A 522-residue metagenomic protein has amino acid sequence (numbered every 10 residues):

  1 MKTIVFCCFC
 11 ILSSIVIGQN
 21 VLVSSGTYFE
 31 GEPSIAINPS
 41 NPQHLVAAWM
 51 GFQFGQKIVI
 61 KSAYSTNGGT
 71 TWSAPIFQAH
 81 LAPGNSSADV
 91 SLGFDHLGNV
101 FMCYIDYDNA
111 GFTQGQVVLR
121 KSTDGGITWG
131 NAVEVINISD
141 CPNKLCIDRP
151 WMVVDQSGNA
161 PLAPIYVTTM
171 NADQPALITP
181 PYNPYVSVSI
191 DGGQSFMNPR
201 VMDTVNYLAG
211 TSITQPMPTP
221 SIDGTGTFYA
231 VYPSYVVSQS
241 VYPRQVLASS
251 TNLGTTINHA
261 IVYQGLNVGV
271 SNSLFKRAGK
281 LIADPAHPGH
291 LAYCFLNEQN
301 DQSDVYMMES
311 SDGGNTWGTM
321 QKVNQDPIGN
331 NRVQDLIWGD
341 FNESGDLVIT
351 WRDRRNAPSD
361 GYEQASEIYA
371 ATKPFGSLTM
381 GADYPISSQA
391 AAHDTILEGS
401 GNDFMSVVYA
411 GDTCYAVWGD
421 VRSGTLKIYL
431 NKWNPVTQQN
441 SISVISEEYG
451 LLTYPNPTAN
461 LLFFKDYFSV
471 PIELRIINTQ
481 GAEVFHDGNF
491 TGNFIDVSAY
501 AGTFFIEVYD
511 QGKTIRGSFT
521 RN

Functional and structural regions predicted by a protein language model:
M1-Q19, I442: Bacterial Sec-dependent N-terminal signal peptides
Q19-Q438: Extracellular, repeat-based ectodomains that mediate carbohydrate processing or recognition
N434-Y454, E483: Residue-level detector of functionally pivotal "anchor" positions at catalytic/ligand-binding pockets or at interdomain
N456-F463: Short coil/turn motif common to extracellular beta-sandwich-like domains
Y467-I472, Y500: Short proline/glycine-enriched turn/loop motifs at strand-loop junctions of beta-rich domains
I476-N478: Conserved aromatic beta-strand anchor motif in extracellular beta-sandwich/beta-rich domains
A482-F485, N489-K513, R521: Short, surface-exposed loop/turn motifs with a glycine/proline- and acidic-biased composition
